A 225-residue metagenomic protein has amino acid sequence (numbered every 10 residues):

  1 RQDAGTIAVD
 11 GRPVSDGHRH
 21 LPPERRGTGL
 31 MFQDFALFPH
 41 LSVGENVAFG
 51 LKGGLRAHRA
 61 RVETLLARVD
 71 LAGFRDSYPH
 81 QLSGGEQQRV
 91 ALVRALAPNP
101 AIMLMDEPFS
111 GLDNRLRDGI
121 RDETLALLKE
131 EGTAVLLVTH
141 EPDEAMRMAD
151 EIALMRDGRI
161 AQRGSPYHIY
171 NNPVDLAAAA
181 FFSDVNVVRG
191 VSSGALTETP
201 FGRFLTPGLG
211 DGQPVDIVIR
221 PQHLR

Functional and structural regions predicted by a protein language model:
D3-T6, D157: Conserved coupling/switch loops of ABC nucleotide-binding domains, chiefly the family-specific signature
T6-R26: ABC ATPase NBD Q-loop/coupling interface
H20-P22, R26-A36, L136: ABC nucleotide-binding domain signature
G27-G29, S42-A177: ABC ATPase nucleotide-binding domains
N171-S193, V218: C-terminal boundary and immediately downstream tail of ABC-type ATPase nucleotide-binding domains
P200-R225: Glycine/charge-rich catalytic "coupling/switch" loops of P-loop NTPases
